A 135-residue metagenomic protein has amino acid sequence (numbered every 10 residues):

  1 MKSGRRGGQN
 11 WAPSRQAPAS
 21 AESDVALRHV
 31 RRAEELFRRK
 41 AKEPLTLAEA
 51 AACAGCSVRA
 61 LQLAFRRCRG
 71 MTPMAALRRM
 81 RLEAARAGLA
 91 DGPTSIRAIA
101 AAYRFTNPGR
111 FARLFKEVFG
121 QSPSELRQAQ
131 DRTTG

Functional and structural regions predicted by a protein language model:
K2-E35, R39, C53, R67-T72 (+1 more regions): Short, Lys/Arg-enriched, Trp-marked, Pro/Gly-tolerant hinge/linker segments that flank
G7-G8, A17, L61, E83 (+4 more regions): Small/flexible residues
W11-S14, L47-A76, A100-S122: Basic/polar phosphate-binding segments, predominantly the helix-turn-helix DNA-binding elements of transcriptional
R31, E35, R39, P44-E49 (+2 more regions): Terminal helix-turn-helix DNA-binding modules in bacterial transcription factors
E125: Short beta-strand "wing" residues that participate in macromolecule-binding interfaces
